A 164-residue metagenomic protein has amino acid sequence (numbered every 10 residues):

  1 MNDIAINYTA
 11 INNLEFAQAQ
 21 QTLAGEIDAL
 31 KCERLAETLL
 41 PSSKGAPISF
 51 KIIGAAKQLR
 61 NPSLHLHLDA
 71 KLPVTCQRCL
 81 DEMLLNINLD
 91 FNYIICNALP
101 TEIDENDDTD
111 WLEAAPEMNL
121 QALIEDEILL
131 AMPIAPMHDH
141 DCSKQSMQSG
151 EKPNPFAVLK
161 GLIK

Functional and structural regions predicted by a protein language model:
M1-H67, K71: A positional/architectural concept
M1-T22, L84-N88, N92-K164: Charge-rich, low-complexity linker and terminal segments
K31-E33, A56-R60, C76, L80 (+3 more regions): Residues that cap or initiate secondary-structure elements
Q58-T75, D126-D139: Immediate flanking context of iron-sulfur cluster ligation sites
N61-P100: Helix-adjacent hinge/juxtasegments
